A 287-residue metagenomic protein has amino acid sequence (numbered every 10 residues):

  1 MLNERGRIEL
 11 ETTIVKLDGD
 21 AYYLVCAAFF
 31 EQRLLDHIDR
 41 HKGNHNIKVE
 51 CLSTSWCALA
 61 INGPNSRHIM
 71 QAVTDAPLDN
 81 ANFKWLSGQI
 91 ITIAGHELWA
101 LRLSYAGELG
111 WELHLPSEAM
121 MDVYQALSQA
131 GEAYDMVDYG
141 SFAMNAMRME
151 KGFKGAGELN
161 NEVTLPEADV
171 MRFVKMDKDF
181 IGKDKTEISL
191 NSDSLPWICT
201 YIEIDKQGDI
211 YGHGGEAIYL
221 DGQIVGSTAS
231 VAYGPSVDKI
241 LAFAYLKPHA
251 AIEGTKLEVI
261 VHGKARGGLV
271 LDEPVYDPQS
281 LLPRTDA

Functional and structural regions predicted by a protein language model:
M1-L2, R7-E9: Acidic, proline/glycine-enriched N-terminal capping motif
I14-A287: Conserved, structured C-terminal
